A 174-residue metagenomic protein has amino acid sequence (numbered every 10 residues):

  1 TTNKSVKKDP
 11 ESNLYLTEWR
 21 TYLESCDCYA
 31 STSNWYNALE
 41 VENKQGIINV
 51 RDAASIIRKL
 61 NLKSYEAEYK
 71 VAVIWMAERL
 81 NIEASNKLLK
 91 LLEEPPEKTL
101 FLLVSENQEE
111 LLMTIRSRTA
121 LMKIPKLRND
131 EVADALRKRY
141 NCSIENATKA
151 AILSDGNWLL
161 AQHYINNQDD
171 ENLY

Functional and structural regions predicted by a protein language model:
T1, E97-L100, E106-Y174: Charged, glycine-rich active-site and insertion segments that engage polyanionic ligands
T1-E83: Clamp-loader machinery-focused feature within the broader ASCE/P-loop NTPase space
G46, V50, I74, S105 (+2 more regions): Conserved phosphate/pyrophosphate-binding and hydrolysis machinery centered on Walker-type P-loop NTPases, extending
R58, K90, S117: Conserved adenine-binding aromatic site and its adjacent loop/helix in ATP-hydrolyzing domains
N61, N86-L100: Conserved catalytic/switch belt of AAA+ P-loop NTPases
V71-W75, L88, T99-S105: Structural recognition of the conserved hydrophobic beta-strand(s) that form the central parallel beta-sheet of P-loop
R79, E94, E110: Residues immediately C-terminal
E83-K87, T114: Generic recognition of short, well-ordered alpha-helical segments
